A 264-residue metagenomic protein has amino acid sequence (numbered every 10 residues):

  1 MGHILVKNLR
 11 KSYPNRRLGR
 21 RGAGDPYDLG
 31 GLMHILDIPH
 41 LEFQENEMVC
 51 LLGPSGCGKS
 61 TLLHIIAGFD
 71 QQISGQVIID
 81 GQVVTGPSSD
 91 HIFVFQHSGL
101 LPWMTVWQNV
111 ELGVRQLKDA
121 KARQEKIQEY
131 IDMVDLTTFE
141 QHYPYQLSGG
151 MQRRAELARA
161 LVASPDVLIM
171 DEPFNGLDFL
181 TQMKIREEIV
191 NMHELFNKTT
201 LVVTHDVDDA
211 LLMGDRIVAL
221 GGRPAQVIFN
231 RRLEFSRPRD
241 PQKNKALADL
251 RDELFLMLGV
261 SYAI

Functional and structural regions predicted by a protein language model:
L52-P54: The feature captures the beta-strand-to-loop junction immediately N-terminal to the Walker
A67: Helix-to-loop junction immediately C-terminal to a conserved catalytic motif
M104-E111: Short coil-to-helix segment of the ABC ATPase nucleotide-binding domain corresponding to the Q-loop/switch region
K121-F139, N191: Conserved ABC ATPase "signature" region
Y143-L147, M151: Conserved ABC ATPase signature
V162-D166: A short, proline-enriched helix->beta-strand linker immediately N-terminal to the Walker B motif in ABC-type P-loop
L168-D171: Catalytic Walker B motif of ABC-type/P-loop ATPase nucleotide-binding domains
